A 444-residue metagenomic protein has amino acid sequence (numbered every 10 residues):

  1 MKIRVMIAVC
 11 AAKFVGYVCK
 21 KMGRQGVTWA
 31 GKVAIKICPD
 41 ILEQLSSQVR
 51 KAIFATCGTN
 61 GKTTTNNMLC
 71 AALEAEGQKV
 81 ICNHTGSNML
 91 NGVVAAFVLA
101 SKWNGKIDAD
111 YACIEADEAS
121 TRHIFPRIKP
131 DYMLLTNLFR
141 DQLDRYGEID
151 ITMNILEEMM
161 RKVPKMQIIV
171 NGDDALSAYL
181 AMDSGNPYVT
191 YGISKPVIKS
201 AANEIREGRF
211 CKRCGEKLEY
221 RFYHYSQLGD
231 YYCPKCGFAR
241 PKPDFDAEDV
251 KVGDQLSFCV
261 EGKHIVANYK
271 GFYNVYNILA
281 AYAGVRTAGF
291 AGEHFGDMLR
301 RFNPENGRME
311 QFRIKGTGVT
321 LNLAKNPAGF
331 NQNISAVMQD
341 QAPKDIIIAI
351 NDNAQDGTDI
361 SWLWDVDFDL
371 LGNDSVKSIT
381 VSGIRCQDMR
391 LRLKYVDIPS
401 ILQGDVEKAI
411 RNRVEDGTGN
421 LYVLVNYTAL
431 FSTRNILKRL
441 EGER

Functional and structural regions predicted by a protein language model:
I3-G192, S200-A202, R206-F210: Phosphate-binding loop of NTP-binding sites
E115, T136, I169, N277 (+3 more regions): Residue-level signal for inorganic ion chemistry
R127-N137, Q227-K242, Y269-R300: A conserved, hydrophobic alpha-helical segment in the catalytic core of large ATP/adenylate-utilizing enzymes
S194-S257, N268: Cys/His-rich short segments
N203-R209, Y269-A280, N306-G307: Short glycine/threonine-rich catalytic loop with a Thr-x-Gly-x-Asp
F238, V250-G253, G284-T320, A324: Gly/charged, well-structured mid-domain segments that form the phosphate/adenylate-handling core of ATP-dependent
L323-L402, L440-R444: Active-site beta-alpha connecting loops in nucleotide-dependent enzymes
V423-R444: Glycine/aspartate-rich loop-and-adjacent alpha/beta segment that forms the canonical ThDP
